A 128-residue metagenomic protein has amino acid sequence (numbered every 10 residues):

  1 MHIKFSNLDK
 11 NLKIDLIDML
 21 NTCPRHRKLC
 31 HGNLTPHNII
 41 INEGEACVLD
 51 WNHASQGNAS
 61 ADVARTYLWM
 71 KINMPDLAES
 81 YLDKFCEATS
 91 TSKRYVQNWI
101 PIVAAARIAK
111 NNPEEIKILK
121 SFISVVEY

Functional and structural regions predicted by a protein language model:
M1-G32, C47: An alpha-helical support segment within catalytic cores of ATP-dependent transferases
T35: Conserved nucleotide-sugar donor-binding catalytic segment
N38-V48: Conserved protein kinase catalytic/activation segment
I39, Q56-N58: Conserved protein kinase catalytic core
D50-A54: Activation of the activation-loop gatekeeper triad in protein kinase-fold domains
S55-Q56, E127: Solenoid-like repeat scaffolds
R65-Y128: Helix-rich C-terminal or lid/interface subdomains of diverse kinases
